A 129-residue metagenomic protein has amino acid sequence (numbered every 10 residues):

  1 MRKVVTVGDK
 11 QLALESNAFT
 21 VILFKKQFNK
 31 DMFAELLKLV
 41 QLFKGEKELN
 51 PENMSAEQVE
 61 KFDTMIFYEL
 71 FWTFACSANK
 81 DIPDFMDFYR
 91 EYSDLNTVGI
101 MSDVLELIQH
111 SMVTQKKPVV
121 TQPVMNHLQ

Functional and structural regions predicted by a protein language model:
M1-Q11, K30-M65, S77-Q129: Charged interaction scaffolds used for protein-protein
E15-N17: Short linear motifs in exposed loops
T20-F28: Covalent nucleotidyltransferase core used to form phosphodiester bonds in nucleic acids
F24, W72, F88-E91: Tryptophan-centered motif/residue detector
T64, Y68-W72: An amphipathic alpha-helix signature
